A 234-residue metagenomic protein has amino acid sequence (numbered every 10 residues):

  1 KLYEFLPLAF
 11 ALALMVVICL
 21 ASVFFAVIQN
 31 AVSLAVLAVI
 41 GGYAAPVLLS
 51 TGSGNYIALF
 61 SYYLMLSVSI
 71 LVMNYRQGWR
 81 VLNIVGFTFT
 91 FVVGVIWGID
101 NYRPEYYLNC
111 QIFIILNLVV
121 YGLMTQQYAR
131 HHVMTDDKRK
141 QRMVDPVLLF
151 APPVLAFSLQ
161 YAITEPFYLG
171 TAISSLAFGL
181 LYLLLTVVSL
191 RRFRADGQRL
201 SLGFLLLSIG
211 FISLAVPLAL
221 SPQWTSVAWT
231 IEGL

Functional and structural regions predicted by a protein language model:
K1-F204, F211-L234: Extended, compositionally biased regions that are outside compact catalytic cores
